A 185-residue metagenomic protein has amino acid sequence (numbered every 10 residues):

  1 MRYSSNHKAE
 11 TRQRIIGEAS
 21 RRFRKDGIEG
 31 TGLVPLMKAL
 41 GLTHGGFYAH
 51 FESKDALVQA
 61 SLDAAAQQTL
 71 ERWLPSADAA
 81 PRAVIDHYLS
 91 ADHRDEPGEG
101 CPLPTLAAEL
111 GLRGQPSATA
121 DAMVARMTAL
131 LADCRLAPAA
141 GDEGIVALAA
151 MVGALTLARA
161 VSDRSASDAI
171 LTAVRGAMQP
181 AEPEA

Functional and structural regions predicted by a protein language model:
M1-E10, A185: N-terminal intrinsically disordered/low-complexity leader segments
R14, E18-A56: Helix-turn-helix
I16, R82, V124-A132: An amphipathic alpha-helix signature
F51, V58-A65, R72-W73: Alpha-helical DNA-contacting segments of helix-turn-helix folds
A60, L70-G100: Hydrophobic alpha-helical connector segments
P81-V84, R94-V124: Amphipathic alpha-helical segments used for helix-helix packing
Y88-L89, L103-A107, A147-M151: Short alpha-helical scaffolding segments that buttress acidic/His motifs in well-ordered protein cores
G114-D121, C134-A185: Hydrophobic/aromatic-rich alpha-helical bundle segments in the mid-to-C-terminal region
